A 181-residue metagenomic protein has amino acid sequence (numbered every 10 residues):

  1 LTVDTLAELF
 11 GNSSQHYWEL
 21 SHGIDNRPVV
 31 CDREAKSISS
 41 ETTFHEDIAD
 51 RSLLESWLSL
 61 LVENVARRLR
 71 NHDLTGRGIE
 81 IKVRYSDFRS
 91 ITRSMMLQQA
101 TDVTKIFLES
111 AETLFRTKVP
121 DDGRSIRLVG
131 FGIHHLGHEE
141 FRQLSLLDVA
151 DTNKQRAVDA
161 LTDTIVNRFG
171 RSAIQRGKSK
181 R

Functional and structural regions predicted by a protein language model:
L1-S125: DNA-contacting surface of Y-family translesion DNA polymerases
Q99-R181: Acidic, metal-coordinating catalytic segment for phosphate/diphosphate chemistry, firing primarily on the Nudix
